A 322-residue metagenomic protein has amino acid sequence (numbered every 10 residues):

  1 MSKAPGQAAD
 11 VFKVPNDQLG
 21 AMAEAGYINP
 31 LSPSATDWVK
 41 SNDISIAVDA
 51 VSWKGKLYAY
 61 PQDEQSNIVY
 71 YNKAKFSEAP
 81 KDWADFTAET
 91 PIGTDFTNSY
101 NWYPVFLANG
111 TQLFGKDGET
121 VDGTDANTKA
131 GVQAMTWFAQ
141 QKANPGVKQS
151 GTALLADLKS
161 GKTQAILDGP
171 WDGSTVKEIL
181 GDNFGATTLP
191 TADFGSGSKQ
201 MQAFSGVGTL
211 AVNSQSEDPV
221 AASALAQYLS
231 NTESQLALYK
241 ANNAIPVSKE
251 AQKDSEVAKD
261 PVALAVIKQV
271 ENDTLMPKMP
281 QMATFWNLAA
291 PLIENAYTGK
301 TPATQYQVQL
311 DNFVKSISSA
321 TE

Functional and structural regions predicted by a protein language model:
M1, D17, V147-S160, W171: Short helix-initiation/N-cap motifs at beta->coil->alpha
M1-Q18, D193-S196, E256, Q305 (+1 more regions): Conserved N-terminal structural module of periplasmic/extracytoplasmic solute-binding proteins
D10-K13, Q164-G169, G185: Paired acidic/hydrophobic, glycine-rich loop segments that form the ligand-binding mouth/hinge of periplasmic-binding
V14-I68, E78-A79, K259: Hinge/lid segment of periplasmic solute-binding proteins
L19-M22, P170-N183: A ligand-binding cleft/hinge motif common to bilobed small-molecule-binding domains
T120-S150: Glycine-centered hinge/linker elements that transmit conformational signals in sensory and ligand-binding systems
Q140, G146, E178-N242: Extracytoplasmic/periplasmic substrate-recognition and gating elements
K268-E322: Conserved C-terminal helix/tail region of periplasmic/extracytoplasmic solute-binding proteins
